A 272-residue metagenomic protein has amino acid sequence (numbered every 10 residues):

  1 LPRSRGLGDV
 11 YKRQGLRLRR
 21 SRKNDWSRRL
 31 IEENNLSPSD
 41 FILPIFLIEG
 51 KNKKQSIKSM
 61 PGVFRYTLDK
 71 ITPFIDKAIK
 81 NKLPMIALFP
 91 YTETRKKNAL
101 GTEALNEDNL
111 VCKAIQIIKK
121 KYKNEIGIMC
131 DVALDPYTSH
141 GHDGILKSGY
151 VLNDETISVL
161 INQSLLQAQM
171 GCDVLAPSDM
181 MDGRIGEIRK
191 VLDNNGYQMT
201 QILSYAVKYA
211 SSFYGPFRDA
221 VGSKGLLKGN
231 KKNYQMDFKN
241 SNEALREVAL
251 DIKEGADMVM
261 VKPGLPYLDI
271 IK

Functional and structural regions predicted by a protein language model:
L1, I31-E32, D193: Short, flexible, glycine/charge-rich loop motifs used to bind or transfer phosphoryl groups or to couple energy/partner
L1-Y11, D131: Single conserved hydrophobic/aromatic residue that forms the stacking wall/gate of nucleotide- or nucleobase-binding
R3, R20-W26, M181-R184: A short linear-motif detector with a strong N-terminal bias
K12-E32: N-terminal amphipathic/basic leader segments beginning at the initiator methionine
S37-I42, E49-K272: Alpha/beta enzyme core
